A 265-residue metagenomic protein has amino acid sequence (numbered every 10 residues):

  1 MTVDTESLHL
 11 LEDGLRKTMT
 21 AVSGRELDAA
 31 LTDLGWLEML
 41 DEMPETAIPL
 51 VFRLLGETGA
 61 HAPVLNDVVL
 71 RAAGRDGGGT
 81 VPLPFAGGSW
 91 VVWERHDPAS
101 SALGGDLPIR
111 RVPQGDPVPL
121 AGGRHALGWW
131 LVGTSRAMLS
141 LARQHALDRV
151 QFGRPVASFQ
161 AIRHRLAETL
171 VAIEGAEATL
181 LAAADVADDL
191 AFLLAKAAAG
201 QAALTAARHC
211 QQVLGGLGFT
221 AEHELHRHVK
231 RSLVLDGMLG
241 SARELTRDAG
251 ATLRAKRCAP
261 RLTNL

Functional and structural regions predicted by a protein language model:
M1-T58, H125-L265: Alpha-helical interface subdomain recognition
E42-E45, L50-Q144, K256, P260-L265: FAD-binding core of flavoproteins
